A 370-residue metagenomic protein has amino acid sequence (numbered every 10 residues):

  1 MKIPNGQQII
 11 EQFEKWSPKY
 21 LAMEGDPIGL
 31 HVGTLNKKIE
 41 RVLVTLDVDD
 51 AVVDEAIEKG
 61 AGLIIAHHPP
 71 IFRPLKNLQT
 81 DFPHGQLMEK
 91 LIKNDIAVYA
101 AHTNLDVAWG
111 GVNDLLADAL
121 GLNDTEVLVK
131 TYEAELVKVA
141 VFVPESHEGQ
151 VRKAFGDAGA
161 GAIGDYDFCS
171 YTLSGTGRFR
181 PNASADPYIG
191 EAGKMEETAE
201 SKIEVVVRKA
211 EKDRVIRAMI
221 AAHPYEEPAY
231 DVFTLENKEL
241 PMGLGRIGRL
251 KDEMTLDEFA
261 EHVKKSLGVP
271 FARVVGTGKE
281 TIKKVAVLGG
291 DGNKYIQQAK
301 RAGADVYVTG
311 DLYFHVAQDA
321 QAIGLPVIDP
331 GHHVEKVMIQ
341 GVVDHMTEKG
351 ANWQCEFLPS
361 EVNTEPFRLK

Functional and structural regions predicted by a protein language model:
M1-K370: Hydrophobic structural segments
